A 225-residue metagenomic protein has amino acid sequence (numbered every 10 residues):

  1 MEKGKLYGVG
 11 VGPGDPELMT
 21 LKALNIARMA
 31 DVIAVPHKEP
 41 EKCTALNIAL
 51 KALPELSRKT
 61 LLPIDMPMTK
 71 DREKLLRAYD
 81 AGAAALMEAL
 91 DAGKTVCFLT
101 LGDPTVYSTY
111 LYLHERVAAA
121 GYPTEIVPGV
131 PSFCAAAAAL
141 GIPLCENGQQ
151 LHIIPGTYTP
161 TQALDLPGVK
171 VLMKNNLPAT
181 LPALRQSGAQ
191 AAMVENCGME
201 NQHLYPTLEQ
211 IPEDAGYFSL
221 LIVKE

Functional and structural regions predicted by a protein language model:
M1-P16, L21-Y122, P206-P212, S219-L220 (+1 more regions): Class I S-adenosyl-L-methionine
L6, A163-E225: A contiguous loop/helix-start segment that scaffolds small-molecule binding in enzyme catalytic cores
P13-P16, E39-P40, T157-T159, K174-P178: Short beta->alpha connector loops
V35, L62-D65, I126, E146 (+4 more regions): Structural signal for conserved beta-strand scaffold positions within catalytic alpha/beta enzyme cores
P40-K42, T69, P131-C134, M199-N201: Short gly/pro/ser/thr-enriched loop/turn and capping motifs at secondary-structure boundaries
T44, L101, P128-P131, T157 (+1 more regions): Short beta->alpha linker loops
M66-R72, T159-T161, M199-Q202: A short acidic, often aromatic-flanked loop/helix-cap motif at beta-alpha or helix-coil junctions that lines enzyme
T105-L166, P212: Class I SAM-dependent methyltransferase SAM-binding "motif I" and its flanking Rossmann-like core
